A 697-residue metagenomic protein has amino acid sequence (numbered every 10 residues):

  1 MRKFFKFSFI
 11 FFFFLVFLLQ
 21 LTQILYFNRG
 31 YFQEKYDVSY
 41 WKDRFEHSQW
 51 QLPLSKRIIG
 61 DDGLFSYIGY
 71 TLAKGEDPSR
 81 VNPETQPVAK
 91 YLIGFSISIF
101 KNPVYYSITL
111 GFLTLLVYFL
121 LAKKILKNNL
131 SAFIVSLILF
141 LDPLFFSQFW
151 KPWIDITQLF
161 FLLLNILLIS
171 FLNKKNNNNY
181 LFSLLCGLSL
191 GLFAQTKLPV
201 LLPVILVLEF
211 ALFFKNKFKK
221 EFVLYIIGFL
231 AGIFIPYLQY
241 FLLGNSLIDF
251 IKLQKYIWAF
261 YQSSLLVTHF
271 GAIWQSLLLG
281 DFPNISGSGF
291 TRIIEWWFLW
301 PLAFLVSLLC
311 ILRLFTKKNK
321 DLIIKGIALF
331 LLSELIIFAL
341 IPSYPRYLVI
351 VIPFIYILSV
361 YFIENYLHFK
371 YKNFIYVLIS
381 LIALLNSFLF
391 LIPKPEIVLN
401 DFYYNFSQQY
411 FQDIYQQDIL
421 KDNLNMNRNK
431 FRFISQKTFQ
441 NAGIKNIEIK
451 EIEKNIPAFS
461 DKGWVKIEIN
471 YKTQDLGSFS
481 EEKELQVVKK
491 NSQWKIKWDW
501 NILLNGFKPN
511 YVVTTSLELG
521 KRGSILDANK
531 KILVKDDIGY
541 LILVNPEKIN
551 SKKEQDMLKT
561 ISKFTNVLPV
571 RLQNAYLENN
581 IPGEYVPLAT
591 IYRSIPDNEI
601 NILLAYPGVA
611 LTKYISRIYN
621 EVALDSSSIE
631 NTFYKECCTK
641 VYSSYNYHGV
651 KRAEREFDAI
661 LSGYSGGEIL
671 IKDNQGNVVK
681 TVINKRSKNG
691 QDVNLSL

Functional and structural regions predicted by a protein language model:
Y26-I68, S79-L92, L247, L266 (+2 more regions): Extracytoplasmic catalytic/substrate-binding loops of multi-pass membrane glycan-assembly enzymes
P103-K127, L164-L168, L309-L312: Transmembrane-helix motifs of polytopic, lipid-linked glycan transferases
L113-Y118, L212, G289-K320, L335: Hydrophobic, aromatic-rich transmembrane alpha-helices and their immediate juxtamembrane boundary segments
V135-S136, L181-K197, V204, L208-E209 (+1 more regions): Membrane-interface alpha helices of multi-pass inner-membrane proteins
L144-T157, Y344: Short acidic/glycine- and proline-prone juxtamembrane loop motifs at membrane-interface regions of multi-pass membrane
F171-N177, L202-I233, L314-K320, I357 (+1 more regions): Perimembrane helix-loop-helix junctions
E221-D281, F298-L305: Membrane-lumen/periplasm interface segments of specific transmembrane helices in polyprenyl phosphate-linked
E468-N470, L476-S480, V488, K495-F507 (+3 more regions): Small/polar-residue-rich segments within soluble enzyme cores
